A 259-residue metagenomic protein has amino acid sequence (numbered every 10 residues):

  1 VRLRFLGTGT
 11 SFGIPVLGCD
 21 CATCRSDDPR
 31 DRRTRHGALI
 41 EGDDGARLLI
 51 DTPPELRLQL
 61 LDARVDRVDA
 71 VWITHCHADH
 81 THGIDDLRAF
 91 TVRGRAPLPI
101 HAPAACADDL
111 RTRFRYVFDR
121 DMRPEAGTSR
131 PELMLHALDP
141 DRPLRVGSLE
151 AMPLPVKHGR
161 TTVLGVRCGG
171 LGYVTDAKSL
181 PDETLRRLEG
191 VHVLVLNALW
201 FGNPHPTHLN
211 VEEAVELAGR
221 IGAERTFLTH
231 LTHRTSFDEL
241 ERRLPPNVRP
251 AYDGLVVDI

Functional and structural regions predicted by a protein language model:
V1-V174, E183, E241-I259: Binuclear metal-dependent hydrolase catalytic cores
S179-I259: Cap/insert and terminal regions of metallo-dependent hydrolase folds
